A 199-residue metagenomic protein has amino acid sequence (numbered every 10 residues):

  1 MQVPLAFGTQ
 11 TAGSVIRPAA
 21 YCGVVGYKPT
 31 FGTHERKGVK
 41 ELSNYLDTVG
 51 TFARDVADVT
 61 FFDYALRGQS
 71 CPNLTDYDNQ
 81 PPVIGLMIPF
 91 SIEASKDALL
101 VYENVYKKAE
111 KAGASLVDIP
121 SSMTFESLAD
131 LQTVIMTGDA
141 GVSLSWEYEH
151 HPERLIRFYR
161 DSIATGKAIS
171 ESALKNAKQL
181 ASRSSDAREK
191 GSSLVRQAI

Functional and structural regions predicted by a protein language model:
M1-D63: Short glycine/serine-rich loop segments
V3-P4, A53, T60-L66, A168-I199: Glycine-rich, small-residue loops and helix-cap segments that act as flexible hinges at active-site edges
F7-T9, D118, I199: General beta-strand structural signal in soluble alpha/beta enzymes
A20-V24, D130-M136: Short low-complexity, flexible loop/linker segments enriched in glycine and/or proline with clustered acidic
L46-A53, P72-N73, E93, L131-Q132 (+1 more regions): A short glycine-threonine-serine/GTX helix/turn-capping micro-motif
V59, I84, A109, L144 (+1 more regions): Residue-level signal for inorganic ion chemistry
A65-L131, I156, K167-A168, R183 (+1 more regions): Gly/Ser-rich, acidic/histidine-flanked active-site/gating loops
P81, V134-A187: Short helix-loop capping/hinge segments that flank enzyme active sites or metal/cofactor-binding pockets
